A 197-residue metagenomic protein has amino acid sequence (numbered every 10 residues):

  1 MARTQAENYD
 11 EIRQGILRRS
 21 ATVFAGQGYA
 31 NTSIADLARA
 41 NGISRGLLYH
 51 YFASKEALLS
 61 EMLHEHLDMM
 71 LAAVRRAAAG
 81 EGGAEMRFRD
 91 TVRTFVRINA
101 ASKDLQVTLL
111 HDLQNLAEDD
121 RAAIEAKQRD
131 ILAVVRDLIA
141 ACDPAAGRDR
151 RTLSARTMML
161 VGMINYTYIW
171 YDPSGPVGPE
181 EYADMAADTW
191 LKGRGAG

Functional and structural regions predicted by a protein language model:
M1, R97, A101, L132-P144 (+2 more regions): C-terminal peripheral helix-coil segments that are non-catalytic and often amphipathic
M1-E11, R18, G197: N-terminal intrinsically disordered/low-complexity leader segments
E11, G15, R19-A57, E61: Helix-turn-helix
I12, K55, H66, M70 (+7 more regions): Hydrophobic/aromatic residues within well-ordered alpha-helical segments
G26-A30, E81, S102, A146: Short coil/turn segments at alpha/beta junctions that flank glycine-rich nucleotide-binding fingerprints
E61, R75-A101, T157-L160: Hydrophobic alpha-helical connector segments
D68-L71, E118-P144, S154-M158, E181: Amphipathic alpha-helical packing segments from all-alpha helical-bundle domains
R97-R136, I169-Y171: Short secondary-structure transition hinges
